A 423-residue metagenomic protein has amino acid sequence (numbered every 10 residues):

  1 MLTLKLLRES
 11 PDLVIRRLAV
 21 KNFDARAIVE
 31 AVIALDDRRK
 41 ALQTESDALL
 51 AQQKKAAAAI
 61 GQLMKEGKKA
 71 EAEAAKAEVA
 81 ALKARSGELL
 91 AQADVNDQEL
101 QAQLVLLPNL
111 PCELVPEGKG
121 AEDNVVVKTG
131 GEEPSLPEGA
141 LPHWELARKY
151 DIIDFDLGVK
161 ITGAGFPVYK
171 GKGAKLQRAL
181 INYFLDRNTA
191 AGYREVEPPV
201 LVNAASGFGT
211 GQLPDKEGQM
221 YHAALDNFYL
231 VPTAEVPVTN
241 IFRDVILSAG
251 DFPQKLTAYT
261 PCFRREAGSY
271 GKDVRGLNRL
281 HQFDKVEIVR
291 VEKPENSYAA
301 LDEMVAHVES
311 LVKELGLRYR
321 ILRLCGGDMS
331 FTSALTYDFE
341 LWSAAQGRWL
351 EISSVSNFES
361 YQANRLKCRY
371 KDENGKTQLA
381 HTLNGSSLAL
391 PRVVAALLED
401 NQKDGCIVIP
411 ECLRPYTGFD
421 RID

Functional and structural regions predicted by a protein language model:
M1-P134, R148, I152, D156: N-terminal alpha-helical targeting/anchoring segments
R26, T129-D423: TRNA-recognition modules of translation machinery and tRNA-sensing kinases, especially anticodon-binding
